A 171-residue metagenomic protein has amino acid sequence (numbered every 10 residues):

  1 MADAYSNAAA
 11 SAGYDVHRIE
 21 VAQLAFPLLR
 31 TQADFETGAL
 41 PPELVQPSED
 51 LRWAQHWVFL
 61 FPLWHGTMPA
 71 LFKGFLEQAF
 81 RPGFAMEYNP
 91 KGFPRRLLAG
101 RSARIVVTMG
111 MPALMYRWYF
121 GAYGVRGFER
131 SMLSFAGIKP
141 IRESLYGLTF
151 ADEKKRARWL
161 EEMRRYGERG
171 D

Functional and structural regions predicted by a protein language model:
M1-Y14, I19: N-terminal beta1-alpha1 ligand-phosphate binding loop
A10, R52, S134: Anion (oxyanion) recognition and catalysis
H17-I19, V58, R104-V107, I141-S144: Hydrophobic/aromatic beta-strand patches that form the interior of the parallel beta-sheet core in alpha/beta enzyme
R18-L40, R156: N-terminal beta-loop-helix "entrance" segment that forms/cooperates in small-molecule cofactor or anionic ligand
A25-F26, M68, A113, F150: Generic structural signal for helix capping and beta-alpha/helix-loop junctions
A39-E129: Helix-loop-strand module that forms the ligand-binding subsite of alpha/beta enzymes
W118-D171: Glycine-rich phosphate/pyrophosphate-binding loop and the adjoining helix
